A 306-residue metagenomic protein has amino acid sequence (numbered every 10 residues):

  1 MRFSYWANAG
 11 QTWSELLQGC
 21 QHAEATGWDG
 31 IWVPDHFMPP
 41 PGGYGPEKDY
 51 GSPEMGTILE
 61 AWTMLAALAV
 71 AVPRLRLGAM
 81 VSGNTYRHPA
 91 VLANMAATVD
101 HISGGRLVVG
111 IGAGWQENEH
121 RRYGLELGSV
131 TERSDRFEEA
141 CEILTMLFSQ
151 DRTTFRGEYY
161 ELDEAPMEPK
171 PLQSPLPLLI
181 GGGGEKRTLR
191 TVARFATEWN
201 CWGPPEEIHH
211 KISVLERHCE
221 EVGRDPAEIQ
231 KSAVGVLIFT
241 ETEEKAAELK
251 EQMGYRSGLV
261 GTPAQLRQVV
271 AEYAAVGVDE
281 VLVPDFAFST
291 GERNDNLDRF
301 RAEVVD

Functional and structural regions predicted by a protein language model:
M1-D306: Active-site-adjacent structural elements that line small-molecule/cofactor binding pockets in enzymes
